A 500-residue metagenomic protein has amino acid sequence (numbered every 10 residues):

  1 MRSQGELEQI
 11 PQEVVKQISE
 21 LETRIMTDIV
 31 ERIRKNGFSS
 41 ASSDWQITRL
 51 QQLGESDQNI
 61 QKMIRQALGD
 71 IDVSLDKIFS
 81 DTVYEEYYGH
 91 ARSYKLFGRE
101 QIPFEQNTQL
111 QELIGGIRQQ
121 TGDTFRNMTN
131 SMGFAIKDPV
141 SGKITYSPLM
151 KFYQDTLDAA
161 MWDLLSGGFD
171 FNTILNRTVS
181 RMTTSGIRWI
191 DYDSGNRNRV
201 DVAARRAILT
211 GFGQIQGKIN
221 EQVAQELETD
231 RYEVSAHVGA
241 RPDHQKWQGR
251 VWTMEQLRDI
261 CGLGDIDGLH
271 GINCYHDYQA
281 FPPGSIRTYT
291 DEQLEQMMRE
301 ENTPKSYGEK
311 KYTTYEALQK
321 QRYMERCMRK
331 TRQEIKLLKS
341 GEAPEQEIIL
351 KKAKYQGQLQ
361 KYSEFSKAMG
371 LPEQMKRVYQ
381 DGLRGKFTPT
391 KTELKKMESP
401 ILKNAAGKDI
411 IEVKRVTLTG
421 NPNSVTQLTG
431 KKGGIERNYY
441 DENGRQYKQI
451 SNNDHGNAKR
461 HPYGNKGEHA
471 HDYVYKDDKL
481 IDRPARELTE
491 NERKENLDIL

Functional and structural regions predicted by a protein language model:
M1-L175, Q293-K414, Y447: N-terminal leader/targeting and assembly helices and adjacent pre-domain segments
I78, D191-G195, Q222-L227, V378: Short coil/turn segments at secondary-structure boundaries
V83, Y87-K95, R99, G271-F281 (+2 more regions): Histidine-centered divalent-metal-coordination microenvironment in nucleic-acid enzymes
D163-A203, Q216-K218, Q222: A charged, amphipathic alpha-helical module
S185-G213, L227-T229, E398-V413: Charged, compositionally biased non-catalytic regions
N198-Q296: Acidic, glycine-rich two-metal-ion catalytic cores of nucleic acid-processing enzymes
T290-E300, A485-N491: Short intrinsically disordered coil segments
E334, S399-L500: Catalytic toxin/effector domains delivered as secreted proteins or via bacterial secretion systems
